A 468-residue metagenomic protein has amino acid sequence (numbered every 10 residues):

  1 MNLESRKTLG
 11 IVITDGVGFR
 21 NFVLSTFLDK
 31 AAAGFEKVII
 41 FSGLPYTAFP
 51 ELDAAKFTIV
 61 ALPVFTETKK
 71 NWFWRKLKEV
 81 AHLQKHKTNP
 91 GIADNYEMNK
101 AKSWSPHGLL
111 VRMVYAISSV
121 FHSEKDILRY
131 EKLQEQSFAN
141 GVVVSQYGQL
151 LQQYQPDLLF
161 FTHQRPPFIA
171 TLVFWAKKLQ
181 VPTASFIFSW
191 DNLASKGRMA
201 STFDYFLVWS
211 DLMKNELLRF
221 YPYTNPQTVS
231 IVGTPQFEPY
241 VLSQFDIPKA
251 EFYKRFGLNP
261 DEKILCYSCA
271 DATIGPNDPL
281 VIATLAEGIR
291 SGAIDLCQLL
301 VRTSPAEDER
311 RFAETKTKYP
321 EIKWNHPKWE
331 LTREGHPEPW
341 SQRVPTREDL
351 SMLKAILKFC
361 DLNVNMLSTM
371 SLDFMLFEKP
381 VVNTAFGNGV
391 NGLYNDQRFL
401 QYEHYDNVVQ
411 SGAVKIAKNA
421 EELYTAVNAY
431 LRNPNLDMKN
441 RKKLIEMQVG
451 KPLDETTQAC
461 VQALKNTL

Functional and structural regions predicted by a protein language model:
L3-V17, N21, G43-L44, L62-F65 (+2 more regions): Nucleotide-activated donor-dependent transferases that construct or modify glycoconjugates
R20-D29, F237-Q342, T456: Conserved catalytic-core segment of nucleotide-activated headgroup transferases in glycan assembly
I39-V144, E314: Conserved N-terminal ligand/cofactor-binding loop architecture of enzyme catalytic domains
N95, G148-P167, C360-M366: Short N-terminal targeting/anchoring amphipathic segment
E135-F138, V142, T162, F174-A250: Active-site-proximal region of nucleotide-activated glycan assembly enzymes, centered on histidine/acidic-rich loops
L158, E338-D349, K354-S368: Acidic donor-binding loop of glycosyltransferase active sites
A200-F203, T224, T369-Q448: Catalytic binding pocket for nucleotide-activated donors in carbohydrate/polymer assembly enzymes
L453-L468: C-terminal alpha-helical cap of glycosyltransferases
